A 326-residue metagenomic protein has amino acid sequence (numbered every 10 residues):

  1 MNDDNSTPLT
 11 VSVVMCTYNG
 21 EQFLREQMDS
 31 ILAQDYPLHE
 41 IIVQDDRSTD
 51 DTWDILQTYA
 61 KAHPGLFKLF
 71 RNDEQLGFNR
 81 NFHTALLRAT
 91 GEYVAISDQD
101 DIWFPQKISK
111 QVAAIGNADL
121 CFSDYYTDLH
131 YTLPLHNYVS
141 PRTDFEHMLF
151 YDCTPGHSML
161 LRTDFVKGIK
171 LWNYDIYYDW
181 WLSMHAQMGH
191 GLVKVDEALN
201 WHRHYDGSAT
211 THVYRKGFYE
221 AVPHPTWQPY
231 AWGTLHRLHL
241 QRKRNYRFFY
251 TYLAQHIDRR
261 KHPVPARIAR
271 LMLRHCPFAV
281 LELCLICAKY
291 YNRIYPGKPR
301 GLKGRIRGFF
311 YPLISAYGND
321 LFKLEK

Functional and structural regions predicted by a protein language model:
L9-S12, E40, W181: Cell-envelope/extracellular polymer assembly enzymes that use nucleotide-activated donors
G20-A33: Short, well-formed alpha-helical segments that are part of the catalytic scaffolds of diverse glycosyltransferases
D45-D54, E74: A conserved acidic beta->alpha catalytic loop
N72-A89, K110: Glycine-rich, basic loop-to-helix element that forms the pyrophosphate-binding segment of sugar-nucleotide handling
L87, P141-E220: Conserved nucleotide-sugar donor-binding catalytic segment
V94: Short aromatic/hydrophobic "clamp" motif used to bind/position activated sugar donors
Q106-L135: Conserved donor NDP-sugar-binding/catalytic core segment of glycosyltransferases
D175-I176, W181, M188, L192 (+1 more regions): C-terminal subregions of glycosyltransferases and related glycan-biosynthesis enzymes
